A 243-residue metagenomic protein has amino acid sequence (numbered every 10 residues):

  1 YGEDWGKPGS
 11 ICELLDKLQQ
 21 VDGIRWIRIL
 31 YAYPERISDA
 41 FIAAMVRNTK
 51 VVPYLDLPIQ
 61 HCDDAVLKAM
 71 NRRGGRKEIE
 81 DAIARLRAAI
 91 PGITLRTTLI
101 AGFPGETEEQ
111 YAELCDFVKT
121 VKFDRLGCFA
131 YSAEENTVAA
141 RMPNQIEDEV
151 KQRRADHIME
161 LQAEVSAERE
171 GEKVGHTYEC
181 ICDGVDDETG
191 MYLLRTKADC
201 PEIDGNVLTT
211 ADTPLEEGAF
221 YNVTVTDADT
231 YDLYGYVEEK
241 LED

Functional and structural regions predicted by a protein language model:
Y1-E109: Conserved SAM/AdoMet-binding glycine-rich loop
I11, M45-V46, L114, P143-I146: Short, hinge-like loop/turn segments at secondary-structure boundaries
I29, L57, T98, V118 (+4 more regions): Conserved, mostly hydrophobic/aromatic
F41-I42, L114, T209-A211: Short beta-alpha junctions and helix-cap segments that line functional grooves
L55, K77-A84, A88, A112 (+4 more regions): Proteins enriched for Cys/Gly/acidic motifs involved in redox and nucleic-acid/cofactor modification
L67-M70, V138-M142: Short acidic, glycine/proline-rich loop/turn micro-motifs
E106, T120-F123: Contiguous mid-protein beta-loop-alpha structural module that forms a pocket-lining wall or clamp of enzyme active
A130-A133, R141-D243: Terminal RNA-binding accessory module
